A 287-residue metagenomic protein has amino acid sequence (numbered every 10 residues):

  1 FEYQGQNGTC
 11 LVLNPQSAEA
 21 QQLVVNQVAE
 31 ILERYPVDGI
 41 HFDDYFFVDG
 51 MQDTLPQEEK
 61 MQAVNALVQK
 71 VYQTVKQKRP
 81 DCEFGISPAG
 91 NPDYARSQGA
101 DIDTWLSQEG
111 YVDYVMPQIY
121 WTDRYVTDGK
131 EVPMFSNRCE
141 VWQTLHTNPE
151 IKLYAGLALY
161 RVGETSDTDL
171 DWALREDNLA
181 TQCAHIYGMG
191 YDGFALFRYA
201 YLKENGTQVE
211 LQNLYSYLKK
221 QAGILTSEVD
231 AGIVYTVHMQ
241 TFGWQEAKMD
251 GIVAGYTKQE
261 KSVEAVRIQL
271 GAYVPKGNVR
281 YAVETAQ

Functional and structural regions predicted by a protein language model:
F1-R34: Active-site-adjacent "subsite" loops/lids of carbohydrate-active enzymes
F1-Y3, S17, R34-M61: Active-site-proximal loop/short-helix segments that contain or immediately flank catalytic acid/base residue(s)
V24, I31, F42-D43, V75 (+4 more regions): Conserved, mostly hydrophobic/aromatic
V28, H41-V48, K60-G99, I151-Y160: Aromatic-lined carbohydrate-recognition surfaces of secreted/lumenal glycan-active proteins
V28-L32, M61, N65-Q73, I102-D103 (+2 more regions): Generic structural signal for well-ordered alpha-helices, preferentially at hydrophobic/aromatic core positions
E83-R124, E131: Substrate-binding cleft/loops of secretory-pathway carbohydrate-active enzymes
E109-S136, V141-L145, P149-V229: Substrate-binding cleft of secreted/luminal carbohydrate-active enzymes
D230-Q287: Lectin-type carbohydrate-recognition ectodomains
